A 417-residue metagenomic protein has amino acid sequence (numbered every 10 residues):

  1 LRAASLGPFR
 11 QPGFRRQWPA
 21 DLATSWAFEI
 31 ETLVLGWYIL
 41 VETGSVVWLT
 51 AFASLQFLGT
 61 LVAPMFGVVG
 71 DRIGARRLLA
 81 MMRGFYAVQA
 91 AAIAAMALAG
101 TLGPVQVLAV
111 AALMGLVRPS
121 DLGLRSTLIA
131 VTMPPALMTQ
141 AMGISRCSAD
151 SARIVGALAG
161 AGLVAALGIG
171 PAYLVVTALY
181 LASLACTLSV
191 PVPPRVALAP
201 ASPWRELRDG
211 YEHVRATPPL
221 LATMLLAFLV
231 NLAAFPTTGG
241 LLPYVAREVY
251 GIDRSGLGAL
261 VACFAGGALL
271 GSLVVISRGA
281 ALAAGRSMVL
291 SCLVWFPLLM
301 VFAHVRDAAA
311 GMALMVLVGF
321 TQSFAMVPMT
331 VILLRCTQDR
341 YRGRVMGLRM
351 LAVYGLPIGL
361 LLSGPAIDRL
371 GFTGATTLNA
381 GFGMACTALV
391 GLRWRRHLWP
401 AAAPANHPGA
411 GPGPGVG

Functional and structural regions predicted by a protein language model:
R2, L188-E212, P400-H407: Flexible cytoplasmic inter-helical loops of multi-pass small-molecule transporters
R2-L58, E212, A216-A262: Helix-loop boundary and gating motifs at the non-cytosolic
G7-P8, P12, T43-V47, G74 (+13 more regions): Juxtamembrane/transmembrane-helix boundary motifs in multi-pass membrane proteins
R16-T32, L55-V68, G74-Q89, Q106-A165 (+3 more regions): Substrate-agnostic recognition of the 12-TM MFS/MFS-like secondary transporter fold
V34, Y38, A63, A92-M96 (+8 more regions): Residue-level signal for alpha-helical transmembrane segments in multi-pass membrane proteins
G36-T43, I93-A99, V155-V175, E248-V249 (+1 more regions): Transmembrane alpha-helix termini and helix-breaking/packing motifs in multi-pass membrane transporters
T50-F52, M65-F66, R72, R76-V88 (+6 more regions): C-terminal transmembrane bundle of multi-pass solute transporters/carriers
P104-G115, Q140-V196, A262, L270 (+1 more regions): Hydrophobic alpha-helical transmembrane segments
